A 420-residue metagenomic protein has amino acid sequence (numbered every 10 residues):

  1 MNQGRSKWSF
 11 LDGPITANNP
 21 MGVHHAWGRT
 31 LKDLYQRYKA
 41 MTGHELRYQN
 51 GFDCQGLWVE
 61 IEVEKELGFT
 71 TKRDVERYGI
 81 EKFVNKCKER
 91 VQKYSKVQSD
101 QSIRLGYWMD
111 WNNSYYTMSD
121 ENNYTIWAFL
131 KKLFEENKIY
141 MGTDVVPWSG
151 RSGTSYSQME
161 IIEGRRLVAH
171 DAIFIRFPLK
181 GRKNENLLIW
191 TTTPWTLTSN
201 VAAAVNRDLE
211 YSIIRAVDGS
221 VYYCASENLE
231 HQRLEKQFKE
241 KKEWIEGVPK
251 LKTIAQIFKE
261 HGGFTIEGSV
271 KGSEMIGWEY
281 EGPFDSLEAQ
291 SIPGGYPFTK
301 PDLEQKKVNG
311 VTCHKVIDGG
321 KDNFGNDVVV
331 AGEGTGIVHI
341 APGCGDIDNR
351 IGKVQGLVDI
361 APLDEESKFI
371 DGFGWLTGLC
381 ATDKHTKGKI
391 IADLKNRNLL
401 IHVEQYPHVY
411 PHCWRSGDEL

Functional and structural regions predicted by a protein language model:
M1-G219, A341-F373, R397-L420: N-terminal, positively charged nucleic-acid-binding surface of large information/translation enzymes
R29-T30, L379-H385: Aromatic- and glycine-enriched glycan-recognition loops and surfaces that form the carbohydrate-binding subsites
K32-D33, E45, S199-V201, L209-I213 (+2 more regions): Catalytic alpha/beta core of large soluble enzyme barrels
G68, Q92, K96, I103 (+7 more regions): Generic surface-pattern signal
T382-L394: Glycine-rich and small/hydrophobic secondary-structure elements
